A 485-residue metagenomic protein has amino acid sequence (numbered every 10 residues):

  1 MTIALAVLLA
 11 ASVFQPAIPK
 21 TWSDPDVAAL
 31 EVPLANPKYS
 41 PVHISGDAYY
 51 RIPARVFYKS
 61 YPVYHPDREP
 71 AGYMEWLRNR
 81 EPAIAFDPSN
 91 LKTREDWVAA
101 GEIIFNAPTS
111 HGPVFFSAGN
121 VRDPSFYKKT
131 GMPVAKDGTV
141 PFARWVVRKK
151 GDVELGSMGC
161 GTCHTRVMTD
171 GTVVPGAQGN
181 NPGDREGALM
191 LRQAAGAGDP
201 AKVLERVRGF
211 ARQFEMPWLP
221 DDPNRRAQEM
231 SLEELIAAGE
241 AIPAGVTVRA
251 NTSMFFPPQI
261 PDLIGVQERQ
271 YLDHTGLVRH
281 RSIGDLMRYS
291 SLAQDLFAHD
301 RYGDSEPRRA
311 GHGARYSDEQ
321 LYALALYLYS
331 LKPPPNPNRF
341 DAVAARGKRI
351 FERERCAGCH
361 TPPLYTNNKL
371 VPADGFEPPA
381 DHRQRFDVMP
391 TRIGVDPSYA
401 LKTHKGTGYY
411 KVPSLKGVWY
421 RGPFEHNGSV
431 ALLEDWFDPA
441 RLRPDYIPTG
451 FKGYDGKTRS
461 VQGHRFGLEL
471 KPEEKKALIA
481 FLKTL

Functional and structural regions predicted by a protein language model:
T2-S12: Bacterial N-terminal signal peptides
A11-L485: Periplasmic c-type cytochrome electron-transfer domains
